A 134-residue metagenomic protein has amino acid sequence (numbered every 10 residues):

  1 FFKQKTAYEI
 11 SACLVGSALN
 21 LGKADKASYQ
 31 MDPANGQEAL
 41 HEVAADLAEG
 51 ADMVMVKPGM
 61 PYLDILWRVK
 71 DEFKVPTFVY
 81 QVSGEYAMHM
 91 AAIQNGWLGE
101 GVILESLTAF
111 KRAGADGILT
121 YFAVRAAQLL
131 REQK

Functional and structural regions predicted by a protein language model:
F1-N20: Single conserved hydrophobic/aromatic residue that forms the stacking wall/gate of nucleotide- or nucleobase-binding
S17-Q133: Alpha/beta enzyme core
